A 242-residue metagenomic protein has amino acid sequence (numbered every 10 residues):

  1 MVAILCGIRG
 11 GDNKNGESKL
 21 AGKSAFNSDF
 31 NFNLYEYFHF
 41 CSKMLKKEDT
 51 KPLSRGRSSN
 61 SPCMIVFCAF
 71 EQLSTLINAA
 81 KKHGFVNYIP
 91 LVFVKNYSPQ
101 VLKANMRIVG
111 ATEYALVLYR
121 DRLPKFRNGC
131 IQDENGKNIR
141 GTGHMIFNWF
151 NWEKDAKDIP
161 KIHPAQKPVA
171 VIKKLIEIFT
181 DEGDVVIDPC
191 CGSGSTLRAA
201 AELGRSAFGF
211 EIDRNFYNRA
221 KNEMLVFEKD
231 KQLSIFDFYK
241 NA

Functional and structural regions predicted by a protein language model:
M1-F210, N215-Y217: Core catalytic lobe of class I
E71, L225-A242: Class I S-adenosyl-L-methionine-dependent methyltransferase module
V101, M224-L225: Amphipathic alpha-helical interaction segments
A220-K221: Conserved SAM-binding loop
